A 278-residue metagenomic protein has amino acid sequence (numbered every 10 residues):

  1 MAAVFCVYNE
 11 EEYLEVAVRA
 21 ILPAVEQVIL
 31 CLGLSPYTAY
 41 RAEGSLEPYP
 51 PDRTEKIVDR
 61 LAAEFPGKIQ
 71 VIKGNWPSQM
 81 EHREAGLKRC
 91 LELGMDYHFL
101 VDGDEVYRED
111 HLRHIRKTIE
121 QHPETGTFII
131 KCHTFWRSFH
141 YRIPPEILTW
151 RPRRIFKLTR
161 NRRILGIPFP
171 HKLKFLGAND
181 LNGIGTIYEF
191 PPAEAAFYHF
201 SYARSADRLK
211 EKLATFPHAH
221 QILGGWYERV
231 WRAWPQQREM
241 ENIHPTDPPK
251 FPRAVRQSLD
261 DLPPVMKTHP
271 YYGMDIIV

Functional and structural regions predicted by a protein language model:
M1-P23, L30: N-proximal low-complexity "stem/linker" segments adjacent to membrane-targeting elements
R19-I72: Acidic donor-binding segment of Leloir-type glycosyltransferases
A63, L91-E92, E120: Residue-level signal for alpha-helix termini/capping positions
G74-C90: Glycine-rich, basic loop-to-helix element that forms the pyrophosphate-binding segment of sugar-nucleotide handling
Q79-E84, V106-V278: Catalytic-site signature of metal-activated, phosphate-bearing donor transferases, centered on the GT-A/GT-A-like
G86, G94-R108: Short beta-strand-to-loop acidic/aromatic patch adjacent to the donor-nucleotide binding site
